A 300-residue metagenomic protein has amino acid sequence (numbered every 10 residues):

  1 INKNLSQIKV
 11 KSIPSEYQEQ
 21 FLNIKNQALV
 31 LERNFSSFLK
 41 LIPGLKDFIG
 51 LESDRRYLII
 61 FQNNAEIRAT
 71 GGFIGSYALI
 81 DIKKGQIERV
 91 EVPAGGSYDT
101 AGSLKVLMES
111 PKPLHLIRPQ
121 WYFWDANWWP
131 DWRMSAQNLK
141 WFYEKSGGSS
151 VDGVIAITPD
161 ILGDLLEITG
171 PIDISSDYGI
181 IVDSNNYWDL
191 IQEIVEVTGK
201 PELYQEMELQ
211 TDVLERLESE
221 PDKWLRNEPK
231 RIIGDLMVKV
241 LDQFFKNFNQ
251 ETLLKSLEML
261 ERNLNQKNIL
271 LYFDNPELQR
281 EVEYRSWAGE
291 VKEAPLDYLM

Functional and structural regions predicted by a protein language model:
I1-M300: Non-catalytic, solvent-exposed segments at the cell envelope interface
